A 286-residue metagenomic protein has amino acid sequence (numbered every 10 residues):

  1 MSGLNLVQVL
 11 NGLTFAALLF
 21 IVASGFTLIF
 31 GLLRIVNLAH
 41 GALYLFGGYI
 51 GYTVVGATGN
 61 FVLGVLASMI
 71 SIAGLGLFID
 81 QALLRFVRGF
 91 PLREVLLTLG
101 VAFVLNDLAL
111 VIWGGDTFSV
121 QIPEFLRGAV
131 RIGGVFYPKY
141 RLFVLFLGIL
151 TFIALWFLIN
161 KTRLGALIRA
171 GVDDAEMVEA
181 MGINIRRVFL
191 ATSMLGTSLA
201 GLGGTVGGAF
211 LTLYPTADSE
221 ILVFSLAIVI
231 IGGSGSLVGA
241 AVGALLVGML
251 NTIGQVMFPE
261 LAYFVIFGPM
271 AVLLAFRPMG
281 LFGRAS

Functional and structural regions predicted by a protein language model:
M1-I21, I50, F61-G64, F90-V95 (+4 more regions): Membrane-interfacial amphipathic/re-entrant helices at transmembrane-helix boundaries
S2-L18, Y137, L158-I159, R163 (+2 more regions): Inter-helical junctions in multi-pass inner-membrane proteins, predominant in energy-converting antiporter-like
V9, T58, F86-K161, V188-A191 (+4 more regions): Transmembrane helix-bundle core of multi-pass membrane transporters and related energy-transducing complexes
L10, L32-F78, A82: Membrane-embedded helix boundary and interhelical linker motif in transport proteins
I21, F136-L213, L237-V242: Helix-loop-helix "hairpin" substructures at the membrane interface of multi-pass membrane proteins
F26-G48, G89-E94, L164-L167, I185 (+5 more regions): Short, non-helical or kinked segments that cap or interrupt transmembrane helices
G59-A102, L108, V242-V247, R277-P278: Alpha-helical transmembrane segments within multi-pass membrane transporters and channels
I112, D173-A180, N184-R187, F258-S286: Cytosolic-side transmembrane-helix boundaries in multi-pass membrane proteins
